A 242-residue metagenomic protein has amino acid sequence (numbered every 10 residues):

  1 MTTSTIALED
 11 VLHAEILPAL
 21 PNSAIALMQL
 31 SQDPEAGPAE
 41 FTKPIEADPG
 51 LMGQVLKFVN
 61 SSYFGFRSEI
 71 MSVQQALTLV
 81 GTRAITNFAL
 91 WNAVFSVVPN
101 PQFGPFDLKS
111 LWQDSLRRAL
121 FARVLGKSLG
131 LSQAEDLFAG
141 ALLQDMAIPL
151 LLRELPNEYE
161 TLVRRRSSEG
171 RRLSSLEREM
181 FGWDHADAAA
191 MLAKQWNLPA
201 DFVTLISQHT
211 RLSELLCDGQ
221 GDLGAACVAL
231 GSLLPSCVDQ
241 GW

Functional and structural regions predicted by a protein language model:
M1-W242: Conserved alpha-helical "signature site" that marks functionally important helical segments or helix/loop junctions
